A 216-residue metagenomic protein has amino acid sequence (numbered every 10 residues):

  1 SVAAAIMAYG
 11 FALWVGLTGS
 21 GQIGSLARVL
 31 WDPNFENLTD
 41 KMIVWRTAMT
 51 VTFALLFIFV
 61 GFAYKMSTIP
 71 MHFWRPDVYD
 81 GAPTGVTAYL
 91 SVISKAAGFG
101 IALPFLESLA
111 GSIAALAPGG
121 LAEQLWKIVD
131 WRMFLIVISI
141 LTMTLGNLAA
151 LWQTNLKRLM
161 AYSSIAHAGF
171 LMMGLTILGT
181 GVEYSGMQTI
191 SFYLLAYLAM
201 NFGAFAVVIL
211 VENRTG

Functional and structural regions predicted by a protein language model:
S1-G216: Alpha-helical transmembrane segments of multi-pass membrane proteins predominantly involved in bioenergetics
